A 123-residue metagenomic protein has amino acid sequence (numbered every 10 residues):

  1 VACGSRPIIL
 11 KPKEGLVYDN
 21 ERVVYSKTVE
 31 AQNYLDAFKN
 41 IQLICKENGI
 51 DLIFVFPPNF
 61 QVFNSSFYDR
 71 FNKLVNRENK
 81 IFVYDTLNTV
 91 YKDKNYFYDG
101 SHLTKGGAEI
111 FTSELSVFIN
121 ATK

Functional and structural regions predicted by a protein language model:
V1-I44: Secreted/periplasmic serine-hydrolase-like ester/acetyl group-modifying domain
G15-Y18, C45-G49, N88-K92: Short amphipathic alpha-helical segments, especially helix-boundary/capping motifs
D19-R22, G49-L52, R77: A short alpha-helix capping/helix-coil boundary motif
Y25-K27, F56, G100: A short, structure-level motif marking secondary-structure boundaries and short turns
V29-Q32, F60-F67: Acidic-and-aromatic substrate-binding clefts and catalytic sites of carbohydrate-active enzymes
D36-K46, S113, V117-N120: Surface-exposed alpha-helical segments enriched in charged/polar residues
K39-N64: Active-site segments of SGNH/GDSL-like serine hydrolases that catalyze O-acetyl group transfer/hydrolysis on lipids
Y68-K123: C-terminal regions of proteins
